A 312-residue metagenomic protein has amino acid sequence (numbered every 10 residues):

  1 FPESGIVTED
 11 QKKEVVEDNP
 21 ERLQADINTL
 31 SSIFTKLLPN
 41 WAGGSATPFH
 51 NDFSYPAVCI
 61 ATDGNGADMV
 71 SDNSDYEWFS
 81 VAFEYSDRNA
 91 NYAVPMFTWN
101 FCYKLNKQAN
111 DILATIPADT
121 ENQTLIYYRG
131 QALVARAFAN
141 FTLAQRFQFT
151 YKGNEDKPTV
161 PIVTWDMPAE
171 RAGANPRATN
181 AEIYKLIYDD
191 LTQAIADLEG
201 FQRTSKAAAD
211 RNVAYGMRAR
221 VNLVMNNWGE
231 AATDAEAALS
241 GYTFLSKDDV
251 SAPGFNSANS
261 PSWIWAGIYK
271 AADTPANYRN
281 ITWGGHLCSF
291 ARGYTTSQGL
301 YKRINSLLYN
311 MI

Functional and structural regions predicted by a protein language model:
F1-A57, G299-R303, Y309-I312: Membrane-proximal, proline-rich intrinsically disordered regions
K13, E17, D52, F147-D156 (+1 more regions): Short, surface-exposed recognition loops and adjoining beta-strand edges that mediate ligand/DNA contacts, enriched
P20, I27, S31-S32, L38 (+4 more regions): Elongated scaffold/linker segments in the mid-to-C-terminal portions of large proteins
D72-F147, A178, I195-F201: Conserved, well-structured interaction surfaces
N106-A109, Y184, L191, A235: Inward-facing hydrophobic residues that define packing positions of alpha-helical scaffold repeats
R146-K185: Short coil/linker segments at helix-helix boundaries
